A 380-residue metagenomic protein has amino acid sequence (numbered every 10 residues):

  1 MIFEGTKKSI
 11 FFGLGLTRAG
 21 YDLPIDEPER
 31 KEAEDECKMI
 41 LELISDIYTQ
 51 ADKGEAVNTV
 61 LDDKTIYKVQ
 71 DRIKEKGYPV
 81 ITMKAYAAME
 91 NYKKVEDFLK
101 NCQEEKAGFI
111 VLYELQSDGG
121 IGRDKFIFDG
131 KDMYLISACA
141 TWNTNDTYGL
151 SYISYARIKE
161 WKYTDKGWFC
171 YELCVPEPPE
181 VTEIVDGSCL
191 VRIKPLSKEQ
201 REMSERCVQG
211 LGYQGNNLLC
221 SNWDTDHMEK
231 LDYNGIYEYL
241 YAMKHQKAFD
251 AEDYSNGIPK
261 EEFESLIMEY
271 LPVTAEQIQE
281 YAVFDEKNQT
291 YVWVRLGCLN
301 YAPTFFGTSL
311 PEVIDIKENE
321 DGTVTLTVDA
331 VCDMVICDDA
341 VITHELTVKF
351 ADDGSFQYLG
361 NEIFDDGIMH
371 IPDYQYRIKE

Functional and structural regions predicted by a protein language model:
M1-E380: Mature, Sec-exported extracytoplasmic domains of Gram-positive
